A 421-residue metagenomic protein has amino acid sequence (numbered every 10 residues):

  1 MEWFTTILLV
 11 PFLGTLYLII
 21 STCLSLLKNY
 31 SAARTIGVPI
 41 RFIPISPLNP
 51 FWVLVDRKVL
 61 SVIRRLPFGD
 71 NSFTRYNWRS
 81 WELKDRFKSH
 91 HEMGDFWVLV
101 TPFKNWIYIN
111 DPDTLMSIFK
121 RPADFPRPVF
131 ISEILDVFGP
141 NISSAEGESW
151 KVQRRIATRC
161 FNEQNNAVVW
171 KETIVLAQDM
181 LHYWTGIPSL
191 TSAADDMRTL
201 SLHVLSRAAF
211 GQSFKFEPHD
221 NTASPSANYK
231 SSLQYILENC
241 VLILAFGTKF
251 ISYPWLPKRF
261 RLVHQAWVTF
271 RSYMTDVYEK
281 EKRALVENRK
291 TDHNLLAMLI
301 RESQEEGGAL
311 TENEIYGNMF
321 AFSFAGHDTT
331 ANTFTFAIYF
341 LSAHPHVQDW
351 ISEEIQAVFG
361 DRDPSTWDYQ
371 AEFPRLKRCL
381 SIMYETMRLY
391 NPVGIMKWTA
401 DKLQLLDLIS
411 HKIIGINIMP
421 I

Functional and structural regions predicted by a protein language model:
E2-V152, E172-M180, L200, A266-T269 (+1 more regions): N-terminal membrane-proximal hinge/A-helix region immediately C-terminal to the signal-anchor transmembrane segment
F12, R127-E133, V168-F334, W350 (+1 more regions): Cytochrome P450 heme-thiolate monooxygenase catalytic core
N71-K88, E92, T366-I416: Conserved cytochrome P450 K-helix E-x-x-R motif and the immediately C-terminal K′/meander segment
W97-V100, N105-Y108, S206, F320-S323 (+1 more regions): Conserved, well-structured core segments
I109, S117, D328-E353: Classical protein tyrosine phosphatase
D111, G326, N417: Short, conserved phosphate/pyrophosphate- and ester-handling motifs at nucleotide-, phospho-/glycolipid
D124, I418-I421: Conserved cytochrome P450 K-helix/beta-meander segment immediately N-terminal to the heme-binding cysteine loop
I174, P225-S232, K290-L295, F340-V393 (+1 more regions): Cytochrome P450 I-helix active-site segment
